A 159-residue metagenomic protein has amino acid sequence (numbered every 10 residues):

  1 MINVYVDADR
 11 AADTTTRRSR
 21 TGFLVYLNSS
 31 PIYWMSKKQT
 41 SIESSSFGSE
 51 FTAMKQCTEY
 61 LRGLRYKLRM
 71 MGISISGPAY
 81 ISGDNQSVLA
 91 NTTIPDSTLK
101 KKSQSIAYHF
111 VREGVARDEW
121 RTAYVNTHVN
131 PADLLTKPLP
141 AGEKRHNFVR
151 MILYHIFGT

Functional and structural regions predicted by a protein language model:
M1, T40-T159: RNase H-like nuclease module associated with reverse transcription
V4-F47: RNase H-like nuclease fold core
